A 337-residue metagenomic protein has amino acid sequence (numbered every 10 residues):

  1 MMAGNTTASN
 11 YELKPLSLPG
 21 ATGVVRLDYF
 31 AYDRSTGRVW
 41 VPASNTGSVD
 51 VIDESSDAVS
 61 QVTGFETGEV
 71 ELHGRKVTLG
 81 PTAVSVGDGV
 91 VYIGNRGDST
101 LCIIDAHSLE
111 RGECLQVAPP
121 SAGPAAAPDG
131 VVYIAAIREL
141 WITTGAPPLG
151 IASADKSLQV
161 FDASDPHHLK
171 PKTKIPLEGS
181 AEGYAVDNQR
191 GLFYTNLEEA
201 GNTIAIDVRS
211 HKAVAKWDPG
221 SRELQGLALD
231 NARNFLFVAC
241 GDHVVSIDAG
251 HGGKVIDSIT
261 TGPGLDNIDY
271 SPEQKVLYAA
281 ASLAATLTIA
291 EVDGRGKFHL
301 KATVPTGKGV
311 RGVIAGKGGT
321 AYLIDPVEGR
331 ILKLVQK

Functional and structural regions predicted by a protein language model:
M1-K337: Predominantly soluble domains enriched in secretory-pathway, periplasmic, or organellar proteins
